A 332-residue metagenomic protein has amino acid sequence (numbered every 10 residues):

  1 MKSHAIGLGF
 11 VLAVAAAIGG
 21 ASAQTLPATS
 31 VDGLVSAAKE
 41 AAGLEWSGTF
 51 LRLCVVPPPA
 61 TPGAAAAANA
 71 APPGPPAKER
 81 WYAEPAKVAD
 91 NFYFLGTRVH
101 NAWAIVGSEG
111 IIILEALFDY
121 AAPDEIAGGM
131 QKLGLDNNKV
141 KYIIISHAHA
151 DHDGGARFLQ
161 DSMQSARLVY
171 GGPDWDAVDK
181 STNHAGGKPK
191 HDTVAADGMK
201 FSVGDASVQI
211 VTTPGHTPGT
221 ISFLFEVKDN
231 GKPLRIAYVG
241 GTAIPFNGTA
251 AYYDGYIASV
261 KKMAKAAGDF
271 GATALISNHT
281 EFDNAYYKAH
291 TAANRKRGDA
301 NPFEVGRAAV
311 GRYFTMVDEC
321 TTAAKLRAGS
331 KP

Functional and structural regions predicted by a protein language model:
M1-A5: Positively charged n-region of N-terminal signal peptides that target proteins for export
G7-A17: Bacterial N-terminal signal peptides
I18-A23: Sec/Tat signal peptide C-region and signal peptidase I cleavage site
Q24-P75, N230, G241-P332: Accessory terminal helices/loops
A28-T29, G33-E40, A121-D124, G128-K200 (+2 more regions): Active-site HxH/HxHxD metal-binding segment of metal-dependent hydrolases
K78-L133, S222-I244: Conserved beta-strand hairpin/beta-sheet module of binuclear metal-dependent hydrolase folds, prominently
L114-A116, K139-H149, R167-G171, T212-G215 (+4 more regions): Active-site neighborhood of phospho(di)ester-bond hydrolases with catalytic His/Asp-centered motifs
A121, A148-G154, W175-V178, P218-I221 (+3 more regions): Active-site environment of divalent metal-dependent phosphoester hydrolases
